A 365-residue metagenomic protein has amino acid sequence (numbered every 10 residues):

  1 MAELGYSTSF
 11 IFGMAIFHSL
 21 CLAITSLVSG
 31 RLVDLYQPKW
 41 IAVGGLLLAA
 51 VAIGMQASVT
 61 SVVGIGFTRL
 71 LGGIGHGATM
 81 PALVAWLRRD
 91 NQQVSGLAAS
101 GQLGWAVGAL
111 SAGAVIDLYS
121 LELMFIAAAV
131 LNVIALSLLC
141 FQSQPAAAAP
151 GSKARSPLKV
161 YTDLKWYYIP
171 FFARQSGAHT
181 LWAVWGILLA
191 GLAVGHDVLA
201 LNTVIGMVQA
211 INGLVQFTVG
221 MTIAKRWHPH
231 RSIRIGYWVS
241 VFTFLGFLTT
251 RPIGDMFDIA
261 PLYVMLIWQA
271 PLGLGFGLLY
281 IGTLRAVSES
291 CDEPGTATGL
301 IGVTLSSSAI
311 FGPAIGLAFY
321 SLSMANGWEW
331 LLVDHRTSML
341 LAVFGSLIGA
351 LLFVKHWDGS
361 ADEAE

Functional and structural regions predicted by a protein language model:
M1-S9, A183-I205, S321: Short amphipathic helix-loop junctions that connect adjacent transmembrane helices in Major Facilitator Superfamily/SLC
L20-I24, G206-W227: Transmembrane alpha-helices of Major Facilitator/SLC transporters
A23-A57: Conserved MFS/SLC helix-loop-helix module at the cytosolic interface between two early adjacent transmembrane helices
W40-G54, A129, S232-F247: Structural signature of the two symmetry-related core transmembrane helices
T68-Q102: Cytoplasmic helix-loop-helix junction between adjacent transmembrane helices in 12-TM secondary transporters
G77-D90, L278-D292: Intracellular juxtamembrane helix-capping segments at the cytosolic ends of symmetry-related transmembrane helices
D117-V130, Y320-S346: A membrane-interface helix-boundary motif in multi-pass transporters
E293-M324: A late C-terminal transmembrane helix in Major Facilitator Superfamily
